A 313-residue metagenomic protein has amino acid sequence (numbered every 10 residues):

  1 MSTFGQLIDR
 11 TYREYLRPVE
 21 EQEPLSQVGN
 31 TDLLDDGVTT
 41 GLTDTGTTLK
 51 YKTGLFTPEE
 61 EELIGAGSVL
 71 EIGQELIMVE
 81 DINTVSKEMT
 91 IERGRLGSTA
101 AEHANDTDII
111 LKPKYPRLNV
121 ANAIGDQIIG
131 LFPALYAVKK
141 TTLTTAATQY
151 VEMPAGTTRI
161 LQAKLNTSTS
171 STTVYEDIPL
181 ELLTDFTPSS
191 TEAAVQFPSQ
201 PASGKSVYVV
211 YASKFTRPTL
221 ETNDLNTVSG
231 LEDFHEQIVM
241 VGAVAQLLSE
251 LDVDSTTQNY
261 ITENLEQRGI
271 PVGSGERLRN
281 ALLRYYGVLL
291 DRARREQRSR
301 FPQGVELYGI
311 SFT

Functional and structural regions predicted by a protein language model:
M1-Q22, E75, L111-Y136, A155 (+2 more regions): Internal mixed-charge
S2-N105, A134-M153: Autoprocessing Asn-cyclization modules and mimics
D106-I110: Short, exposed interaction patches on small structured surface elements
